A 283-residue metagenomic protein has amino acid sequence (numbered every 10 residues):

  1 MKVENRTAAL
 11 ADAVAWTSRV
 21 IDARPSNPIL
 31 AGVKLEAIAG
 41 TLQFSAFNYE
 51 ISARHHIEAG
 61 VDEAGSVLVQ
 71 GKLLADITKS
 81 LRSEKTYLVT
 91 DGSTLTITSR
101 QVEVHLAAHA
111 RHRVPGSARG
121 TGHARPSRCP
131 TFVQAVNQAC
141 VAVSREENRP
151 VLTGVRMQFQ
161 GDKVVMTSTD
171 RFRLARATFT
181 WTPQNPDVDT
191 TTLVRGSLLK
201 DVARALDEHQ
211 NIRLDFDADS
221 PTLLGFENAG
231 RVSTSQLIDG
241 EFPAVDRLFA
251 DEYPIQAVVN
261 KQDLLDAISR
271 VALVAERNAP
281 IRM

Functional and structural regions predicted by a protein language model:
M1-M283: Structural preference for solvent-exposed beta-strand-turn elements and adjacent flexible terminal/loop segments within
